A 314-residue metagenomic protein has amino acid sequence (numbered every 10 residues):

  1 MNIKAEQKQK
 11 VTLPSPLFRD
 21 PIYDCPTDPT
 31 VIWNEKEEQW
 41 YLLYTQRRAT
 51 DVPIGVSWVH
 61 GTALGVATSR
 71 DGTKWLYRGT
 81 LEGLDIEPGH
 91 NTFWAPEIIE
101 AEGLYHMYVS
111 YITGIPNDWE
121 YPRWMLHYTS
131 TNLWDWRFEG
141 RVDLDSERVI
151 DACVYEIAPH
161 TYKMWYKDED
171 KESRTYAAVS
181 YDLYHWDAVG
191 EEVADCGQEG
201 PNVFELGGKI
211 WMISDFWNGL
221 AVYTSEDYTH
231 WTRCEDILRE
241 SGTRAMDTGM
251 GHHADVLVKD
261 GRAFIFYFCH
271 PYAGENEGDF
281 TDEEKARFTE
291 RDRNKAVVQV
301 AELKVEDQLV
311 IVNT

Functional and structural regions predicted by a protein language model:
M1-T314: Carbohydrate-active catalytic/glycan-binding domains of CAZyme proteins, especially the secreted or lumenal ectodomains
